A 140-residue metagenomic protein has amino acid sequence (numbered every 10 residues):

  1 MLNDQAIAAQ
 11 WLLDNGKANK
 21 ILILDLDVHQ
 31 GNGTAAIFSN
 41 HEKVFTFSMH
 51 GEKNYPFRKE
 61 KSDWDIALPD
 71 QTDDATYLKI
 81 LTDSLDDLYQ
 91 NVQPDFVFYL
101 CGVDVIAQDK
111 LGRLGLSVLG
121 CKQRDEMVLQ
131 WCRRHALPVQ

Functional and structural regions predicted by a protein language model:
M1-Q140: A general "terminal functional-core" signal
